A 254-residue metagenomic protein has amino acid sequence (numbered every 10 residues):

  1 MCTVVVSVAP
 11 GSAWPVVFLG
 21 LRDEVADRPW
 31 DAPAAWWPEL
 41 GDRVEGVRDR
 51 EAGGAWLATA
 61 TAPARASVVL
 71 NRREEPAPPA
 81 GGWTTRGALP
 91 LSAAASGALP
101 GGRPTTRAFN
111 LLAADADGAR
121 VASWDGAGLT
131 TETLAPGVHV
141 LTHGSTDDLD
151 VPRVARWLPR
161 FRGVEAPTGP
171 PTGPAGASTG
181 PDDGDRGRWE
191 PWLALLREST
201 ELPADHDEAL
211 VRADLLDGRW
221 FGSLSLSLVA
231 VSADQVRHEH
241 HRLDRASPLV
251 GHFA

Functional and structural regions predicted by a protein language model:
M1-A254: N-terminal nucleophile
